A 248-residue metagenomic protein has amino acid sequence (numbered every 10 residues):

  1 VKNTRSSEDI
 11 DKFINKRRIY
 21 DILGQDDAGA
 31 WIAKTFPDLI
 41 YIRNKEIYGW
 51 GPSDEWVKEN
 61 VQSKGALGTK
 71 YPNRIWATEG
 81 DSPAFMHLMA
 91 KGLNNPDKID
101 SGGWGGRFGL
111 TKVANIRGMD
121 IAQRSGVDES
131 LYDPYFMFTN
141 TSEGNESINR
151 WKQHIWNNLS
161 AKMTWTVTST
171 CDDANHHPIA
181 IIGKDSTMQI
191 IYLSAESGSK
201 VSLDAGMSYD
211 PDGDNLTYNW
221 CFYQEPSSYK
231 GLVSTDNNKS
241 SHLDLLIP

Functional and structural regions predicted by a protein language model:
V1-S202, S208-P211, N215-K230, H242-L245: N-terminal acidic, glycine/proline-rich low-complexity segments
V233-K239: Short beta-strand segments within Ig-like beta-sandwich modules, predominantly Fibronectin type-III
